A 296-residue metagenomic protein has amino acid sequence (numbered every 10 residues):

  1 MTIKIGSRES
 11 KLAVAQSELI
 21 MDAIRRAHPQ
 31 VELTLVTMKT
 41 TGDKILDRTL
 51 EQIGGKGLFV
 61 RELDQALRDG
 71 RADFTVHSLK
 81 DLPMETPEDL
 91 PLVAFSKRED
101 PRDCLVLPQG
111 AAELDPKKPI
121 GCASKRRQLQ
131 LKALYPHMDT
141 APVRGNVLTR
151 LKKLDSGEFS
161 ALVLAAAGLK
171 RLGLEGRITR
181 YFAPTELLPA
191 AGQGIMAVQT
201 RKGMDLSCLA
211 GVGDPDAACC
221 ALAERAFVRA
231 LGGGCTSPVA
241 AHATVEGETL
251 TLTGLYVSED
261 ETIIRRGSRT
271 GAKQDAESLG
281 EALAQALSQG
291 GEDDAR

Functional and structural regions predicted by a protein language model:
M1-K39, K44-I45, Q52, Q128 (+1 more regions): Small-molecule-sensing regulatory modules
K4-G6, T75, V93, G121 (+1 more regions): Short, well-ordered beta-strand segments
D47-F74: Short, structured active-site "lid" loops
L58, D103-L105, P142-G145: Short gly/ser/thr-rich secondary-structure transition/capping motifs
R68, D73-S78, S160-A165: Paired acidic/hydrophobic, glycine-rich loop segments that form the ligand-binding mouth/hinge of periplasmic-binding
L79-L82, E88-M138: A conserved helix-loop-strand patch within extracytoplasmic ligand-binding domains of the periplasmic binding
P83-M84, R171: Short glycine-rich, flexible loops that bind phosphorylated cofactors or substrates
